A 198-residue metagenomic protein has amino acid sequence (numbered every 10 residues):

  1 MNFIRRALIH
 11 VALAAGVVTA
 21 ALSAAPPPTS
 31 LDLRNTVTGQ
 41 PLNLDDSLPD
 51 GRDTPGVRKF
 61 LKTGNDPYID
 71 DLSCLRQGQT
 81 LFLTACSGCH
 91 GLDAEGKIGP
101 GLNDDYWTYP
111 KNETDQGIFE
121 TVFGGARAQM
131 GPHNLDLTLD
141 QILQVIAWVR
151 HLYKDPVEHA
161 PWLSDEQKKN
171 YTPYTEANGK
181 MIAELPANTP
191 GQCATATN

Functional and structural regions predicted by a protein language model:
N2-V11: Bacterial N-terminal signal peptides that target proteins for export
H10-A20: Bacterial N-terminal signal peptides
A25-C74, S87, L92-W107: His/Cys-centered metal/cofactor-coordination and adjacent catalytic loops
P28-T36, P55-N65, L72, P132-H133 (+1 more regions): Flexible coil segments in periplasmic/lumen-exposed cytochrome c-class electron-transfer proteins
C74, F82, A94, T114 (+2 more regions): Stable alpha-helical elements in mature extracytoplasmic
G78, F82-L92, V145-V149, A196: The canonical Cys-X-X-Cys-His
A85-C86, H90, V122-A126, N134 (+1 more regions): Sec/Tat-exported extracytoplasmic proteins
N103-Q116, P132-I142: Electron-transfer interface patches adjacent to heme c in soluble/periplasmic c-type cytochromes and di-/multiheme
